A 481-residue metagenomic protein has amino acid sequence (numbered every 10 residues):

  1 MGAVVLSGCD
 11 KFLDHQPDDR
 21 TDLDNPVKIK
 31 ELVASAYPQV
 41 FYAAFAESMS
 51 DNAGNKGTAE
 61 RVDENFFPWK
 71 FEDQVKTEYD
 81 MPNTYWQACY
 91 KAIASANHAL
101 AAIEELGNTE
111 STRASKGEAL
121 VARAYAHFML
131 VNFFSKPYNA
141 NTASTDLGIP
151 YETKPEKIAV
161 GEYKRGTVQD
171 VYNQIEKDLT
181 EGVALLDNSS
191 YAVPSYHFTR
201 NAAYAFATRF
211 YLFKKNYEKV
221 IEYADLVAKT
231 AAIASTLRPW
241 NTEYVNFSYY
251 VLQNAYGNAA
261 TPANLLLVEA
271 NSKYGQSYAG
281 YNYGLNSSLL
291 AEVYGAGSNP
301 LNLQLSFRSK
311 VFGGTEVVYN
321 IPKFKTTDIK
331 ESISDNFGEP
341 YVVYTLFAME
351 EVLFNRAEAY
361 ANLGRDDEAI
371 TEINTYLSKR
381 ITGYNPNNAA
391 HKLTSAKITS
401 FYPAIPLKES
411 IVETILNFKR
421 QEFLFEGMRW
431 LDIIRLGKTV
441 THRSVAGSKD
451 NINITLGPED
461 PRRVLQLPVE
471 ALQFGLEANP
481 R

Functional and structural regions predicted by a protein language model:
C9-D10, R200-R238: Aromatic-residue-lined binding/catalytic grooves and analogous aromatic/hydrophobic interfacial grooves in multimeric
C9-G54, Y294-S298, Y384, G437-R481: Membrane-proximal, proline-rich intrinsically disordered regions
F66-F134, G166, V183-L186, F337-Y344 (+1 more regions): Conserved, well-structured interaction surfaces
I221-E350, R380-F401, V412-T414, E422-M428 (+4 more regions): Hydrophobic-face positions in mid-chain alpha helices that act as interaction patches
